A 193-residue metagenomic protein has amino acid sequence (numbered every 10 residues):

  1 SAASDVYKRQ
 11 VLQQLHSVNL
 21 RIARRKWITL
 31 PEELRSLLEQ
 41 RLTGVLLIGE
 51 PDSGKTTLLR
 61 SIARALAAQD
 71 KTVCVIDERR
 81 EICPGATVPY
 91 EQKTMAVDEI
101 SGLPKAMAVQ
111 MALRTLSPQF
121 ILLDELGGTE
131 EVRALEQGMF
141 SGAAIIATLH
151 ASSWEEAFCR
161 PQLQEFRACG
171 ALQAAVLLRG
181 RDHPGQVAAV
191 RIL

Functional and structural regions predicted by a protein language model:
S1-Y7: Short, small-residue-biased leader/transition segments that mark boundaries at the very start of proteins
Q10-E33: N-terminal pre-Walker A segment at the start of P-loop NTPase domains
L34-L42: Phosphate-binding P-loop
L47: Hydrophobic anchor at the beta1->P-loop junction of P-loop NTPases
K55: Conserved lysine of the Walker
L58, I62: Hydrophobic positions on the alpha1 helix immediately C-terminal to the Walker A/P-loop
L66-A112: P-loop NTPase switch/communication element
L116-H183: Conserved P-loop NTPase nucleotide-binding/switch module
